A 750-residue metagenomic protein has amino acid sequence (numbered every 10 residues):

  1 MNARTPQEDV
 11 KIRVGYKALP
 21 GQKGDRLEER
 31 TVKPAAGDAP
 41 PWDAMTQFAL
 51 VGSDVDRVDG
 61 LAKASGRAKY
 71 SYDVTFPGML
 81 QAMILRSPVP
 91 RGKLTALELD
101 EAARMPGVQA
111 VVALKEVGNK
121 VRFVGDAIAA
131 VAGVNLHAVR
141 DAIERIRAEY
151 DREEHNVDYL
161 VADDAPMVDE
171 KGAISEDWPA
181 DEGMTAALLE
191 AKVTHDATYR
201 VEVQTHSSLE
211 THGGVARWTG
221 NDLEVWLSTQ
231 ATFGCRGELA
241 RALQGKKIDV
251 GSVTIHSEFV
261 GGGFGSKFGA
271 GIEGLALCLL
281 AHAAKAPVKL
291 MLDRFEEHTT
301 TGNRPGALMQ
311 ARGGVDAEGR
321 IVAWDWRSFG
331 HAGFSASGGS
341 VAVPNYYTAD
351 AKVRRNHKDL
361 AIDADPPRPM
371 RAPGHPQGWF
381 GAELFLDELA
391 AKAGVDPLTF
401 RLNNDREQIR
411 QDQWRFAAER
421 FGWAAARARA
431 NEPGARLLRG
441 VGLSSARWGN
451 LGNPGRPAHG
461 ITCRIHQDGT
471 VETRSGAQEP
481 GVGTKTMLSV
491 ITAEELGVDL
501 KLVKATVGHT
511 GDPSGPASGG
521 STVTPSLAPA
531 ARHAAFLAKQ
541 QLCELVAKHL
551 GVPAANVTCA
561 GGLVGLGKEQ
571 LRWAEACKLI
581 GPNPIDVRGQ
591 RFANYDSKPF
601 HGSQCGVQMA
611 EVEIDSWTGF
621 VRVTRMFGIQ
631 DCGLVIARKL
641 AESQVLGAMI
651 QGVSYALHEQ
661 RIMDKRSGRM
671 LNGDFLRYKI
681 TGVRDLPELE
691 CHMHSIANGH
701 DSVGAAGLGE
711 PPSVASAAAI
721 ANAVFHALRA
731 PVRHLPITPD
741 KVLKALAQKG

Functional and structural regions predicted by a protein language model:
M1-I174, E273, R588: Flexible, low-hydrophobicity surface segments
N2-Q22, R104-M105, G245-S252, H282-L290 (+3 more regions): C-terminal catalytic domains of large/alpha subunits in multi-subunit enzymes
S53, V58-S65, S175-G214, G306-L384 (+3 more regions): Glycine-rich loop/linker segments at domain edges
A142-R145, R236-E238, F264-A270, T299-P305 (+7 more regions): Short acidic, glycine/serine/threonine-rich loops at helix termini
V161-A162, T254-E273, T299-T300, A332 (+4 more regions): FAD-binding core of FAD-dependent oxidoreductases, characterized by glycine-rich FAD pyrophosphate-binding loops
P166-Q244, L398, L402-T470, V490 (+2 more regions): Helix-loop-helix junctions that connect adjacent transmembrane helices in secondary transporters/permeases, recognized
F259, G263-K285, K289-L292, T484-I491: Thiamine diphosphate
A458-D512: Catalytic phosphate/nucleotide-handling subdomain of diverse soluble enzymes
